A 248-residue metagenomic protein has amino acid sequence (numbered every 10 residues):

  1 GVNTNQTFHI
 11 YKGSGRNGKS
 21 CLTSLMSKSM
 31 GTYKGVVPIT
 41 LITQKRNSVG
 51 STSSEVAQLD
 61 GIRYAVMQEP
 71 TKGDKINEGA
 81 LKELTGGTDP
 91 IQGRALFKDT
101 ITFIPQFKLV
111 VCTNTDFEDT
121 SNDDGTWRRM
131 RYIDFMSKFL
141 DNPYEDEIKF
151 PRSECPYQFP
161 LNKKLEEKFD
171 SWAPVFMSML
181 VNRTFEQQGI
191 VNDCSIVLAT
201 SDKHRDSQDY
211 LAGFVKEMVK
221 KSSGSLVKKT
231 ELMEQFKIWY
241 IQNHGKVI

Functional and structural regions predicted by a protein language model:
G1-I248: Feature primarily recognizes SF3-like P-loop helicase cores of small DNA viruses
